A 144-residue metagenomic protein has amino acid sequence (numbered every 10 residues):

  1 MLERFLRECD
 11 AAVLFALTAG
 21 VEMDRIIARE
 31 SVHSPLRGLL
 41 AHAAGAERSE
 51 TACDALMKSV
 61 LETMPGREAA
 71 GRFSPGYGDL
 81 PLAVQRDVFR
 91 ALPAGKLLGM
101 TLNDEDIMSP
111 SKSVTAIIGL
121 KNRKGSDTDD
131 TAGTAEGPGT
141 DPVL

Functional and structural regions predicted by a protein language model:
M1-G38: Active-site helix-to-loop segments that bind/position phosphate- or nucleotide-bearing substrates and donors across
R29-H33, V60, R72: Generic preference for flexible, low-structure residues
L36-K58: Compact, glycine/acidic-enriched structural inserts
G66-L144: Short terminal or interdomain "cap/linker" segment that borders an active site or interface and mediates
